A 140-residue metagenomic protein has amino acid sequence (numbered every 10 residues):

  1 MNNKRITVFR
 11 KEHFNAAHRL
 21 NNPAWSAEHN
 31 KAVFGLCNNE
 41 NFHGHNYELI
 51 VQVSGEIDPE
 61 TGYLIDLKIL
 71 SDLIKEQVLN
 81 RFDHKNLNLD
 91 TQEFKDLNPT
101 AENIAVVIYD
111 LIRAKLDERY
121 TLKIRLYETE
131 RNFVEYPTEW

Functional and structural regions predicted by a protein language model:
M1-W140: Charge-rich, low-complexity N-terminal segments
